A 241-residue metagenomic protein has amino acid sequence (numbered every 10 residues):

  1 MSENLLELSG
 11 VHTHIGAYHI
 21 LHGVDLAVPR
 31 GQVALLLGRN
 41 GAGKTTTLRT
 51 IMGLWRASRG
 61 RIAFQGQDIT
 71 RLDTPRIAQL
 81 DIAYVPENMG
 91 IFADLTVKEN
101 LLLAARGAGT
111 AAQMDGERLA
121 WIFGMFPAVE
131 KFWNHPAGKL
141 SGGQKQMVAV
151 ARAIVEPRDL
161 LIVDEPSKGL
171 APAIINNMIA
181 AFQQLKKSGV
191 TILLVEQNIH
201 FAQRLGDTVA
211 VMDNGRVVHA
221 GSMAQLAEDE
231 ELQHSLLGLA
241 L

Functional and structural regions predicted by a protein language model:
G16, A57, L95-E117, M125-P127 (+2 more regions): ABC-type ATPase nucleotide-binding domains, specifically the catalytic core motifs of the NBD
L37-R39: The feature captures the beta-strand-to-loop junction immediately N-terminal to the Walker
M52: Helix-to-loop junction immediately C-terminal to a conserved catalytic motif
G60-Q67, L80, Q113-L119: Conserved ABC transporter NBD signature motif
P136-L140: Conserved ABC ATPase signature
I154-D159: A short, proline-enriched helix->beta-strand linker immediately N-terminal to the Walker B motif in ABC-type P-loop
